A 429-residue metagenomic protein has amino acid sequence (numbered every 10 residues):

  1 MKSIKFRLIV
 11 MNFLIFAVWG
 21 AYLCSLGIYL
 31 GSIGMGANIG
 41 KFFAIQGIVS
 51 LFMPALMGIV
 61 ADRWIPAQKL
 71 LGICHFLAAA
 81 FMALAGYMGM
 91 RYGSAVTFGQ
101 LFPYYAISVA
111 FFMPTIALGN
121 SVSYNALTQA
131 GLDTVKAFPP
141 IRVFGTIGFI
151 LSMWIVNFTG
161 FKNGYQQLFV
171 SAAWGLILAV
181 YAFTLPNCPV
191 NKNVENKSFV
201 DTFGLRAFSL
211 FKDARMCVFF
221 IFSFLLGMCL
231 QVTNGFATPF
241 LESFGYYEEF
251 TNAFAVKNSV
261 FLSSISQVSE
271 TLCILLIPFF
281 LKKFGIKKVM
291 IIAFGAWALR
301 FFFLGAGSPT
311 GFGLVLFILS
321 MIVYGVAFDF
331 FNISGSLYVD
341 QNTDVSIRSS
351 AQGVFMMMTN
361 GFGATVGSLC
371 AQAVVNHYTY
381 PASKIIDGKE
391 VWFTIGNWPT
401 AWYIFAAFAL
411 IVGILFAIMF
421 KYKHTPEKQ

Functional and structural regions predicted by a protein language model:
M1-K2, P186-I221, Y246-T251: Juxtamembrane intracellular "pre-TM" segments in multi-pass secondary transporters
M1-L51, R215-N252, N258-L262, N332: Helix-loop boundary and gating motifs at the non-cytosolic
K41-D62, F261-L276: Central cavity-lining transmembrane alpha-helices of secondary-active solute carriers, predominantly the Major
L56, A85-M90, G175-P189, G361 (+2 more regions): Multi-pass alpha-helical transporter architecture, strongest for 12-TM Major Facilitator/SLC carriers used
D62-F76, F280-F294: Cytoplasmic membrane-interface "Motif A"-like loop-to-helix N-cap segments of 12-TM Major Facilitator Superfamily
F76-A95, G295-G311: C-terminal ends and interior cores of transmembrane alpha-helices in multi-pass membrane transporters/permeases
F158-W174, A373-A409: A membrane-interface helix-boundary motif in multi-pass transporters
K288-G335: C-terminal transmembrane helical hairpin of 12-TM major facilitator-type secondary transporters
